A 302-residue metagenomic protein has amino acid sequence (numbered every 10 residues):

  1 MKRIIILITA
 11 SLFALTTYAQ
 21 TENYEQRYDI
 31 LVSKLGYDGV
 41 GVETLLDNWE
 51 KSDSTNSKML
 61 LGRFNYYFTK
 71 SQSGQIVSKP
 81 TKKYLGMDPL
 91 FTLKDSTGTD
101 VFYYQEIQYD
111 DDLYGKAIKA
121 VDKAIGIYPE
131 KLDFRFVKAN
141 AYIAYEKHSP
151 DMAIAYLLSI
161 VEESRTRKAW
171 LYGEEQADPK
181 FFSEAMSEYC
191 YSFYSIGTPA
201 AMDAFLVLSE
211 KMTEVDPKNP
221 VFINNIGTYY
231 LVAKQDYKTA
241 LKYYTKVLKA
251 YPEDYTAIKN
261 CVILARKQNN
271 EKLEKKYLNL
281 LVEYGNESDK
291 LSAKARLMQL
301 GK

Functional and structural regions predicted by a protein language model:
T17-D111, K302: N-terminal leader/linker segments that initiate helical-solenoid repeat arrays
N48-W49, A124, I160, K211-M212 (+2 more regions): Canonical positions in the second alpha-helix
S54-T55, Y128-E130, R165, P217-K218 (+2 more regions): Short coil turns that delineate tetratricopeptide repeat
K58-G62, D133-N140, A153, A169-E174 (+5 more regions): Alpha-solenoid helical repeat scaffolds
Y66-K123, I127, V137, A144-E188 (+1 more regions): Short coil/linker segments at helix-helix boundaries
D178-K249: Alpha-helical adaptor scaffolds
